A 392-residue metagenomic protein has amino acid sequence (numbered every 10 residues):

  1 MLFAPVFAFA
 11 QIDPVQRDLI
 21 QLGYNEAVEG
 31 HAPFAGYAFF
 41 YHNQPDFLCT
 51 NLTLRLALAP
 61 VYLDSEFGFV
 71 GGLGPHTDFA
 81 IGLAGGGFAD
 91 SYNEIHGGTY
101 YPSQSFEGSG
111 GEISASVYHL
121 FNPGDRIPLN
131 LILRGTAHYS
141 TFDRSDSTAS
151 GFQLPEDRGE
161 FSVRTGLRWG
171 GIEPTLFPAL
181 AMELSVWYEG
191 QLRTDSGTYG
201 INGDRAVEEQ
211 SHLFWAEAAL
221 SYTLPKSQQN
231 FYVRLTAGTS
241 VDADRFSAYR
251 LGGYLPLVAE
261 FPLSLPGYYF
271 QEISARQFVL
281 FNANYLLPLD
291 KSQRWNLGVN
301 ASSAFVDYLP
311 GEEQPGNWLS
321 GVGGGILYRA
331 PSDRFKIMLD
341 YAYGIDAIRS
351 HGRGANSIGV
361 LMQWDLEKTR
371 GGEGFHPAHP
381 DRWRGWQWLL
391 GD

Functional and structural regions predicted by a protein language model:
A8-N93, F161-P178, A275-Q277, L289-Q293 (+2 more regions): Outer-membrane beta-barrel initiation region
R17-V28, Q44-S65, I81, L184-L192 (+4 more regions): Transmembrane beta-strand segments that form the barrel wall of outer-membrane beta-barrel proteins
D18-L22, T50-L54, D78-L83, L129-G135 (+9 more regions): Transmembrane beta-strands of outer-membrane beta-barrel proteins
A32-G36, V61-S65, E107-I113, D157-V163 (+5 more regions): Residues that define the transmembrane beta-barrel architecture of outer-membrane proteins
A38-H42, F67-G71, L83, I113-H119 (+9 more regions): Residues on the lipid-exposed face of transmembrane beta-strands in outer-membrane beta-barrel proteins
T53-L54, G98-Q104, T148-P155, S196-V207 (+3 more regions): Extracellular loop and loop/strand-boundary signature of outer-membrane beta-barrel proteins
A80-G124, F335-G359, E373-L389: Outer-membrane beta-barrel translocator/channel fold
T236-S350, D365, T369-R370, G374 (+1 more regions): Outer membrane beta-barrel transmembrane domains
